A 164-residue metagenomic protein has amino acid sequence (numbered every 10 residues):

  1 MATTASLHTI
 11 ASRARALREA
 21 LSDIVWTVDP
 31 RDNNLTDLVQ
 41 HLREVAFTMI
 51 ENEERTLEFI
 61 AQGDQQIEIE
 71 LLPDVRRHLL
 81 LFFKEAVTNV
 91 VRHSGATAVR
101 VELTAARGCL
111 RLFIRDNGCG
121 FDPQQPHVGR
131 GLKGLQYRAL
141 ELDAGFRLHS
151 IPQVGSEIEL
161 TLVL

Functional and structural regions predicted by a protein language model:
M1-L164: Coiled-coil dimerization/phosphotransfer module
